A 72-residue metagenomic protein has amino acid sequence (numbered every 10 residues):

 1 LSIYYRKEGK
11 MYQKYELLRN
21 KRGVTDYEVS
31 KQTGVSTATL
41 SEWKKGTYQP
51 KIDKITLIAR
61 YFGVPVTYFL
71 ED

Functional and structural regions predicted by a protein language model:
L1-V24: A short, Lys/Arg-rich alpha-helix, primarily the initiator
E16, Y27, T56: Residues within the helices of the helix-turn-helix
L18, Q32, W43, D72: Residues in the recognition helix of alpha-helical DNA-binding motifs
R19, S30, A59: The alpha-helix within a helix-turn-helix
E28, T39, Y68: Residues in the helix-turn-helix
G34-P50: Recognition helix of helix-turn-helix/homeodomain-like DNA-binding domains that insert into the DNA major groove
D53-Y68: DNA major-groove recognition helix of helix-turn-helix/homeodomain DNA-binding modules
